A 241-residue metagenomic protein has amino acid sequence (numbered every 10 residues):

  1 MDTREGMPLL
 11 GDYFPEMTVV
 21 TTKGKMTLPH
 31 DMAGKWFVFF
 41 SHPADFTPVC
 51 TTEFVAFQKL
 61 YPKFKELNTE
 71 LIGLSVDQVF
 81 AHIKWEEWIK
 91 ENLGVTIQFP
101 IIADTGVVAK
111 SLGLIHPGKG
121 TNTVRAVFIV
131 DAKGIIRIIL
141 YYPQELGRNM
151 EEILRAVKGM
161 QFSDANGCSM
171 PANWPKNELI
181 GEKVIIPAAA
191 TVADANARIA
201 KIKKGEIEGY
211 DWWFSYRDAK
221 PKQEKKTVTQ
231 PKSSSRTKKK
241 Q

Functional and structural regions predicted by a protein language model:
M1-Q241: Chalcogenol-based redox active-site neighborhoods
